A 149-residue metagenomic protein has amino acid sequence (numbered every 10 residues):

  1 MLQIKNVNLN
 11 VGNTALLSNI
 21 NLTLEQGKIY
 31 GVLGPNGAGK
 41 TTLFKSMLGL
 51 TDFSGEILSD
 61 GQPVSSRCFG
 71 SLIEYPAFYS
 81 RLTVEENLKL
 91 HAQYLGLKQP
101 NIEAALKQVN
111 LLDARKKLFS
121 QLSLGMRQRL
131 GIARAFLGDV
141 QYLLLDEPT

Functional and structural regions predicted by a protein language model:
L2-I4, L17: Conserved structural motif at the start of ABC-family nucleotide-binding domains
L33-P35: The feature captures the beta-strand-to-loop junction immediately N-terminal to the Walker
G49-R67: Conserved ABC transporter NBD signature motif
K89, Q93, Q99-R115: Conserved ABC ATPase "signature" region
I132: Hydrophobic anchor residue at the start of the ABC signature
L143-E147: Catalytic Walker B motif of ABC-type/P-loop ATPase nucleotide-binding domains
